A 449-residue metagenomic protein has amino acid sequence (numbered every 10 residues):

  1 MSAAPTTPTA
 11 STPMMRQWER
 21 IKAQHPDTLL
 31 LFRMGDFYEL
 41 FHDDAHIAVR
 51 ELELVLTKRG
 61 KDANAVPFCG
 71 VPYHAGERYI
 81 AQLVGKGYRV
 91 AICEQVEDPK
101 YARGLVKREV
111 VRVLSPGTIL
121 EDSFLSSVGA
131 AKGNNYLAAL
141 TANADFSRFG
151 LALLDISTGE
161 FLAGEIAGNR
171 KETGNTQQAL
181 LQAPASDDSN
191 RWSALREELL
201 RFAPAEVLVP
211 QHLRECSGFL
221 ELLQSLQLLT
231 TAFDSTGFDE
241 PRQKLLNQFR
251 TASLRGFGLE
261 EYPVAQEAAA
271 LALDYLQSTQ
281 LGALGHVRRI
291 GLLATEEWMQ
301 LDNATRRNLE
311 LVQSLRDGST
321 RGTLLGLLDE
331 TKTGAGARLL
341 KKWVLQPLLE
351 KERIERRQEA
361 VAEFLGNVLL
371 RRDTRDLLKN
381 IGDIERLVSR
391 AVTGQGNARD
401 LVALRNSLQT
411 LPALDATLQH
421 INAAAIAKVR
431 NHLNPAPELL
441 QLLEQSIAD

Functional and structural regions predicted by a protein language model:
S2-E363, K379, D383-V392, G396-D449: Charged catalytic and DNA/RNA-contacting regions of genome-maintenance and nucleic-acid-processing enzymes
G366-R371: Conserved interaction-surface patches within small, structured recognition/assembly domains
R375: Aromatic-lined, polymer-binding surfaces characteristic of secreted/periplasmic polysaccharide-degrading enzymes
